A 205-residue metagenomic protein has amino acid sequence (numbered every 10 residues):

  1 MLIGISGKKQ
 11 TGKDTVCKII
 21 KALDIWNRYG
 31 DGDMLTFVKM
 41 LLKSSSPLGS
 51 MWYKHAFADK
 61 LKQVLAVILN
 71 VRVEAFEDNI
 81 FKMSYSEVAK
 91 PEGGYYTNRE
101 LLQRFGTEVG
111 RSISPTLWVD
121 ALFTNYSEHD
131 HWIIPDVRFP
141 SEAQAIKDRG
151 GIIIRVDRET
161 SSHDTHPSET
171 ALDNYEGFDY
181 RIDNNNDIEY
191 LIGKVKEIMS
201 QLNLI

Functional and structural regions predicted by a protein language model:
M1-I3: Extreme N-terminal starter segment of soluble prokaryotic enzymes
I5, I134: Hydrophobic anchor at the beta1->P-loop junction of P-loop NTPases
S6-K9, K18, T36-K39, Y96 (+3 more regions): Small-molecule kinase domains that catalyze NTP-dependent phosphoryl transfer to phosphate-bearing small molecules
D14: Walker A/P-loop
K18, A22, W26, V67 (+1 more regions): Short, well-ordered alpha-helices that flank and scaffold nucleotide-derived cofactor binding pockets
G32-H131: ATP-dependent small-molecule kinase phosphotransfer cores that center on conserved nucleotide phosphate-binding segments
A56-K60, V137-R138, N186: Short beta->alpha linker loops
H131-W132, Y180: Hydrophobic "anchor" residues on beta-strands that sit immediately upstream of conserved functional sites
